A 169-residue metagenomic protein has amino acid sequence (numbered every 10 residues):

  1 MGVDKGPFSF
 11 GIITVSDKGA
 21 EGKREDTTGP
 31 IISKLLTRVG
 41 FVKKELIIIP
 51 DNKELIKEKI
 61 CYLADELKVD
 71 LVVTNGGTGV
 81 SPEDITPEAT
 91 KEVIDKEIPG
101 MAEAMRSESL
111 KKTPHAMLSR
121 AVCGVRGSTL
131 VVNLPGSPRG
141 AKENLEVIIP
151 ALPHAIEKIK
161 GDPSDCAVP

Functional and structural regions predicted by a protein language model:
M1-P169: Non-catalytic beta/alpha edge segments that cap or flank active sites
